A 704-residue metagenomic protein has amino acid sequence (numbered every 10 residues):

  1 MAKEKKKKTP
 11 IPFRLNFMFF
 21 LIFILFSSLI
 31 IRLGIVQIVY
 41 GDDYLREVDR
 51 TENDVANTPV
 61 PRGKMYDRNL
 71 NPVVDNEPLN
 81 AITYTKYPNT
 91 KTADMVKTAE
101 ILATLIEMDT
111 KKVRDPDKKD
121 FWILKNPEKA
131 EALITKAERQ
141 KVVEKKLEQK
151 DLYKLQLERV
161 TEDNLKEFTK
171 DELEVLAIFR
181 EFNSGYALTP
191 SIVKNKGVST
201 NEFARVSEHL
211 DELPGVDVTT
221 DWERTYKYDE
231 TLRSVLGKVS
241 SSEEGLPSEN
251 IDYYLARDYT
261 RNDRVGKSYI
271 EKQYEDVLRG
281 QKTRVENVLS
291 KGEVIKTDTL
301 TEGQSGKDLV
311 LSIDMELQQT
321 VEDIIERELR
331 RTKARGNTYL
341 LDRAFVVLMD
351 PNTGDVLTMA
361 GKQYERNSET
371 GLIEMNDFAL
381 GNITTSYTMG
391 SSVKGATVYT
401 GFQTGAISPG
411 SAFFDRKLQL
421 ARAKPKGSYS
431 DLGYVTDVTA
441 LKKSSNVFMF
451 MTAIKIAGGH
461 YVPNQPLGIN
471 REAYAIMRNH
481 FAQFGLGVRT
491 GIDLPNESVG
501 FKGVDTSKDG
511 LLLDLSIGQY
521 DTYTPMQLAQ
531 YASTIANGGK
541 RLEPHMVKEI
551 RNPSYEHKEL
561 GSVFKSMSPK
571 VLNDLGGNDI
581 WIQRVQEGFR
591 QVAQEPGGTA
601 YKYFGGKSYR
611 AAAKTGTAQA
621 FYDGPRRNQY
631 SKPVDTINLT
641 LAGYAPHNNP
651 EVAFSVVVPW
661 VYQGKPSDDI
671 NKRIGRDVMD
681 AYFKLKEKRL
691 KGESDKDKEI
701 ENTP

Functional and structural regions predicted by a protein language model:
A2-D276, K282-T301, A344, A453 (+2 more regions): Membrane-proximal periplasmic segments of bacterial cell-envelope enzymes, especially penicillin-binding proteins
L45-N57, L317-Y339: Short, basic/aromatic recognition patches
V74-D75, N80, N287-Q304, I313 (+4 more regions): Beta-lactam-recognizing serine transpeptidase/beta-lactamase-like catalytic domain environment
A93-T104, A204, E208, R233 (+15 more regions): Solvent-exposed, polar/charged alpha-helical surfaces in well-ordered, non-transmembrane soluble domains, broadly
V206, I270, Y274, R279 (+3 more regions): N-terminal leader/targeting segments and the immediately adjacent pre-domain N-terminus
W660-N671: A short acidic/glycine-rich loop-to-helix N-cap element
R673-P704: Short, gly/Ser/Thr-rich active-site loops of penicillin-recognizing serine hydrolases
